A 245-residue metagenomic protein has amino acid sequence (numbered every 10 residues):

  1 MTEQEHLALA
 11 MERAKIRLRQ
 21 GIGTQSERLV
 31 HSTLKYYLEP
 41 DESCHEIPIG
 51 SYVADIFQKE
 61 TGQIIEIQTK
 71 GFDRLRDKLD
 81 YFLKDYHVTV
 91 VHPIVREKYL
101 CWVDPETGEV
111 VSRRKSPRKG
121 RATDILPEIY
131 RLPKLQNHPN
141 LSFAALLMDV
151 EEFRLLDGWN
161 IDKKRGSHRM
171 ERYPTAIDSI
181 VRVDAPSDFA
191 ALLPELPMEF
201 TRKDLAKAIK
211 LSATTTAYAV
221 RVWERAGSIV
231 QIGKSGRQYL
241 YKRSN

Functional and structural regions predicted by a protein language model:
M1-Y52: Acidic-basic catalytic patches of nuclease active cores, encompassing PD-(D/E)XK and other metal-cofactor nuclease
L34, A54-G71, L75, F82: Conserved catalytic cores of phosphodiester-cleaving nucleases, focusing on short active-site segments
D77-P139: A basic- and aromatic-enriched beta-loop-alpha substructure that forms the phosphate/nucleotide- and DNA/RNA-contacting
V111-V181: Long, low-complexity, charged/polar intrinsically disordered regions in eukaryotic proteins
L196-A208: Short acidic, hydrophobic short linear motifs in intrinsically disordered regions
L211-E224: Short amphipathic alpha-helical interaction segments
E224-S235: A short, conserved structural fragment
K234-N245: Short, cationic-aromatic polyanion-contact patches
